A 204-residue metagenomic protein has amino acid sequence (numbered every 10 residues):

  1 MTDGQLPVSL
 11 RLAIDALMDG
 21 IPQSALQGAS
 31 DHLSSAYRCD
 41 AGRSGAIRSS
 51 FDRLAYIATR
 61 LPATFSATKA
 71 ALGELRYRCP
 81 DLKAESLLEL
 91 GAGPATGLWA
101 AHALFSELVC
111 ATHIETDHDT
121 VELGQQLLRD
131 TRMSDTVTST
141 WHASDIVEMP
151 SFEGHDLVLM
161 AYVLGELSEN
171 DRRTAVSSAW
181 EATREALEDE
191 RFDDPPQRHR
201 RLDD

Functional and structural regions predicted by a protein language model:
M1-R43: N-terminal auxiliary segments of SAM/dcSAM-dependent transferases
G45-A71: Class I SAM-dependent methyltransferase Rossmann-like catalytic core, especially the SAM/SAH-binding loop
K83-G93: Conserved class I S-adenosyl-L-methionine
P94-E107: Conserved SAM-binding loop of SAM-dependent methyltransferases across substrates and taxa, primarily the Class I
D117: Conserved SAM/SAH-binding beta-strand->alpha-helix loop
Q125-S151: S-adenosyl-L-methionine
H155-N170: A short SAM/SAH-binding and catalytic strip from SAM-dependent methyltransferases
R184-D194: Conserved beta-strand signature within the Rossmann-like core of class I S-adenosyl-L-methionine
